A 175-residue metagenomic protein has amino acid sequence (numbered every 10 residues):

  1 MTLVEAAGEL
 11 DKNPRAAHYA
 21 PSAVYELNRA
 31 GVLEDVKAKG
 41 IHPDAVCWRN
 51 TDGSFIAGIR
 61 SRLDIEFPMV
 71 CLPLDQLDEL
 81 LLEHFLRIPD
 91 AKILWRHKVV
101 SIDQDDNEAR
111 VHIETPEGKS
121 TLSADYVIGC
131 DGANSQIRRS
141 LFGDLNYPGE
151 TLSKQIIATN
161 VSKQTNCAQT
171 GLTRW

Functional and structural regions predicted by a protein language model:
M1-A16: Glycine-rich FAD pyrophosphate-binding loop
K12-L86, L94, D103: Active-site-adjacent segment of FAD-dependent monooxygenases/related oxidoreductases
P43, A124-D125: Short, well-ordered alpha-helix to beta-strand connector turns
R49, H112-P116, S162: A generic structural motif
F55, K119-T121: Short, mixed charged/polar active-site loops that provide acid/base catalysis or chelate metal/phosphate cofactors
W95-A109: A conserved short coil-to-beta-strand element within the FAD-binding core of flavoproteins
D106-R110, S120, Y126, C130-W175: Conserved FAD-binding catalytic core of PHBH/FMO-like flavoproteins
